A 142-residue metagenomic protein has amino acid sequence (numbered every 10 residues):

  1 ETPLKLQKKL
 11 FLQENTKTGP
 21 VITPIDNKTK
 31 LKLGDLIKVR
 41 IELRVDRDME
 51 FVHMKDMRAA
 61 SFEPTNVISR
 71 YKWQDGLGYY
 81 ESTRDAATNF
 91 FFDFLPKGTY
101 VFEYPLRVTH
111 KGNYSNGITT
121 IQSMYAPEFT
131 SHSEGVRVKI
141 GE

Functional and structural regions predicted by a protein language model:
E1-E142: C-terminal segments of large proteins
